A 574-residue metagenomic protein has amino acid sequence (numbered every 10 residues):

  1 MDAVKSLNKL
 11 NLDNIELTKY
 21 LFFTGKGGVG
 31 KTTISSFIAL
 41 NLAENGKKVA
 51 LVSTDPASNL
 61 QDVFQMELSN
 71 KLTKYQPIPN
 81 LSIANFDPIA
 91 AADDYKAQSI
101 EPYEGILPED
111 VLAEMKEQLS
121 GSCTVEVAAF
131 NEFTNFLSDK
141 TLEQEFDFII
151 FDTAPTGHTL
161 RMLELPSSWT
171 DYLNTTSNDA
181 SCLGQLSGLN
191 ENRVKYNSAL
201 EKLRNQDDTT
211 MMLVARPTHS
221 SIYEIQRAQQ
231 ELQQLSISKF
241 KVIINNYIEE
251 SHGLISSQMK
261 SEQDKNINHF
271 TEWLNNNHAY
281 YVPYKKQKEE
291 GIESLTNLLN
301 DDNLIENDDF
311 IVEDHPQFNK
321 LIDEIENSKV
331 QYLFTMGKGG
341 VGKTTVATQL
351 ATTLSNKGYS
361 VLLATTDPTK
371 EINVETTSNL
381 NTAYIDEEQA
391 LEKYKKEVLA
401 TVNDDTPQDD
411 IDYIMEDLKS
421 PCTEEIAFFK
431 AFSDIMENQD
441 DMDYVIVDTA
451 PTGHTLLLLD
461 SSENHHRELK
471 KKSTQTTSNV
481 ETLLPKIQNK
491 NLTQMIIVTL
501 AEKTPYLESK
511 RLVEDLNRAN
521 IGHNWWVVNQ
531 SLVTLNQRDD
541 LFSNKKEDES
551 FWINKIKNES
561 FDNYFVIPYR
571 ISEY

Functional and structural regions predicted by a protein language model:
M1-I15, E67, L200-L333, Q488-L492 (+1 more regions): C-terminal lobe/tail of nucleotide-utilizing enzymes
N14-I15, N41-N45, Y75-P77, D139-Q144 (+6 more regions): Conserved catalytic network of the ASCE P-loop NTPase/AAA+ motor domain
F22-F23, I38-L42, L51-P56, L60 (+12 more regions): Short, structured motif recognition centered on aromatic/hydrophobic residues
F22-N85, T153, L163-P166, F334-A390 (+1 more regions): Walker A/P-loop NTP-binding active-site region of P-loop NTPases, recognizing the glycine-rich GxxxxGKT/S
P56-N59, P88-A92, P155-H158, S167 (+9 more regions): Conserved nucleotide-binding/hydrolysis micro-motifs of P-loop NTPases
S58-T124, K370-K419: P-loop NTPase motor core
T73-I83, E145, N275-H278, T377-T382 (+4 more regions): A short helix-to-beta-strand connector/capping loop
E104-V214, E224-R227, D409-T504, E508-R511: Phosphate/Mg2+-binding loops and adjacent switch elements in nucleotide/diphosphate-handling enzyme cores
